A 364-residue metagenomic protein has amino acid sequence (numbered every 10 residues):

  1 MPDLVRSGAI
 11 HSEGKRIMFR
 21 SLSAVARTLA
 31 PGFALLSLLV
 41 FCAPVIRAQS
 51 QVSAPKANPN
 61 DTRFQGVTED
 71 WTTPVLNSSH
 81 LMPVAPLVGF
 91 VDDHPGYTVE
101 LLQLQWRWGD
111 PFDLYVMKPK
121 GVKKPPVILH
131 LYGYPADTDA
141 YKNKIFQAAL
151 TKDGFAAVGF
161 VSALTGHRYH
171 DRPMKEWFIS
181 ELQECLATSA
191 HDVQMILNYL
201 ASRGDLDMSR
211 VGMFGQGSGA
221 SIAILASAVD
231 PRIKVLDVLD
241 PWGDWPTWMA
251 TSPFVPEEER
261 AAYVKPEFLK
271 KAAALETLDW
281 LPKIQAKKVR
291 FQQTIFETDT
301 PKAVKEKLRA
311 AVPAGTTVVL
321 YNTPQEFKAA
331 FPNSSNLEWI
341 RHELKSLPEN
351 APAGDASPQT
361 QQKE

Functional and structural regions predicted by a protein language model:
A30-A43: Bacterial N-terminal signal peptides
S78-V122: N-terminal cap/lid segment of alpha/beta-hydrolase-fold proteins
L114, K124-G133: Short beta-strand element of the alpha/beta-hydrolase
L131-H191, M249-T251: Cap/lid segment of the alpha/beta-hydrolase catalytic domain
K175-G217: Gly/Ser-rich "nucleophile elbow"/oxyanion-hole loop immediately N-terminal to the catalytic nucleophile in hydrolases
A220-E267: Hydrolase active-site cap/lid region
E258-K305: The feature captures the conserved acid-bearing segment of alpha/beta-hydrolase catalytic domains
E306-R309, P313-E364: C-terminal catalytic histidine-bearing segment of alpha/beta-hydrolase fold enzymes
